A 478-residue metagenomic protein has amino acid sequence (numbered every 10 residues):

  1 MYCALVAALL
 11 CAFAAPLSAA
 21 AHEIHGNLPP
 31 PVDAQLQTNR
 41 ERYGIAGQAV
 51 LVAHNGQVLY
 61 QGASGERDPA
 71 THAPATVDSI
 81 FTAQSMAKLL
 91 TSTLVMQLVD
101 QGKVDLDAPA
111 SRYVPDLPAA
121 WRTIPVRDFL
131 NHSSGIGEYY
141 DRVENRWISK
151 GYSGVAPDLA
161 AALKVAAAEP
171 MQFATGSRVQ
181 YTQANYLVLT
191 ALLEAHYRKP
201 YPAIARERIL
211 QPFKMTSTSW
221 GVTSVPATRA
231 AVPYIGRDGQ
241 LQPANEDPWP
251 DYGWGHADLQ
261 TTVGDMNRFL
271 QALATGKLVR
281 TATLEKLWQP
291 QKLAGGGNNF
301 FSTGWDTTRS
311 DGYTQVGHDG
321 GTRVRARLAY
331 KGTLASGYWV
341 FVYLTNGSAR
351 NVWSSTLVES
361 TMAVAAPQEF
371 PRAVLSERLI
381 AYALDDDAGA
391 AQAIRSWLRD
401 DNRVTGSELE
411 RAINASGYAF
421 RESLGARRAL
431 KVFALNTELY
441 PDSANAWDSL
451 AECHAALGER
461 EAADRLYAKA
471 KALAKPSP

Functional and structural regions predicted by a protein language model:
A21-G62, E194-K199, A203-E207, Q211 (+2 more regions): Catalytic loop of the DD-peptidase/beta-lactamase superfamily, centered on the K-T-G motif and neighboring
R42, A46, E66-T182, D238: Active-site-proximal loop and beta-strand segments within enzyme catalytic domains
V50-Q57, T82-D105, P109, F129 (+5 more regions): Alpha-helical scaffold elements that line and support the substrate/ligand-binding pocket of soluble hydrolases
A63, D78, D141-V143, S149-A227 (+1 more regions): Catalytic-site signature segments of enzymes, centered on catalytic residues
